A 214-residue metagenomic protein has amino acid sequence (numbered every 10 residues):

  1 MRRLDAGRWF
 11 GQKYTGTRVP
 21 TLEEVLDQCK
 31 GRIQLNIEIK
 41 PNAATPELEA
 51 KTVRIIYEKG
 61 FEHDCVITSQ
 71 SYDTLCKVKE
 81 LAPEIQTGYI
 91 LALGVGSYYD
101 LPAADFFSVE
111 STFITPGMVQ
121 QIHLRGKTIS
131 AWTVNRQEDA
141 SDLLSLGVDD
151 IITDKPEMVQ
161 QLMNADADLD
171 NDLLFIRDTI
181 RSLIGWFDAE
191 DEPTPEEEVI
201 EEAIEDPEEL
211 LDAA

Functional and structural regions predicted by a protein language model:
M1-Q86, V109, H123-R125, S182-D188: Metal-dependent phosphodiesterase/phospholipase catalytic core, i.e., the His/Asp/Glu-rich active-site region
Q12-T15, Y89-A214: C-terminal active-site rim and adjoining tail of enzyme catalytic domains
